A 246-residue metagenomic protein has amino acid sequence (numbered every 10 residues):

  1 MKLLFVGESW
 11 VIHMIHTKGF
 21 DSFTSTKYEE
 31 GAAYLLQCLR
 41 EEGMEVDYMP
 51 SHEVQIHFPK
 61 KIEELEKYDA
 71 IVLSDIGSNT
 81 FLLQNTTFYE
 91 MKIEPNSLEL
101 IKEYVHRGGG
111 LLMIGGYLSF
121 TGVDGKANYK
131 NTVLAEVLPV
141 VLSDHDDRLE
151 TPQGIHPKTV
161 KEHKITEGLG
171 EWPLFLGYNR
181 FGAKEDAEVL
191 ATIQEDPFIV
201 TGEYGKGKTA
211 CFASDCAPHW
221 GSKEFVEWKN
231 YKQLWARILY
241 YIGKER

Functional and structural regions predicted by a protein language model:
M1-S74, Y117-T121, A236-L239: Aromatic-Pro/Gly-enriched surface loop or interdomain linker that acts as a lid/target-recognition segment
M1-V6, G110, Y204-K208, S214-R246: Extracellular ligand-binding/catalytic regions of CAZymes and related secreted enzymes and adhesion modules
L3-F5, W10, L65-V123, K206-F212: Short alpha-beta junction capping motif
E8-T17, A32, G110-D196: An acidic, glycine-rich "communication" segment
I12-H16, F198-V200, P218-S222: Short, solvent-exposed loop/turn elements at domain surfaces
M14-K27, F81-I93, G122-N128, E224-E227: Short, flexible/disordered intra-domain loops and linkers
Q194-G205: Short, surface-exposed beta-strand/loop micro-motifs that present aromatic residues
